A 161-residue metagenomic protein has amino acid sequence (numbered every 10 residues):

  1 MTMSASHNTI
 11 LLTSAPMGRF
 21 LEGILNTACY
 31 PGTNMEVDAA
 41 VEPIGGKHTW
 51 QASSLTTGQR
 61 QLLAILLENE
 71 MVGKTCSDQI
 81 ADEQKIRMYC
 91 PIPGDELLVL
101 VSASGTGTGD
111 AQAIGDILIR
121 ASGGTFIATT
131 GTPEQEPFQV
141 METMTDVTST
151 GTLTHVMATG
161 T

Functional and structural regions predicted by a protein language model:
M1-T161: Surface-exposed, low-hydrophobicity beta-strand/loop segments enriched in small/polar/acidic residues
